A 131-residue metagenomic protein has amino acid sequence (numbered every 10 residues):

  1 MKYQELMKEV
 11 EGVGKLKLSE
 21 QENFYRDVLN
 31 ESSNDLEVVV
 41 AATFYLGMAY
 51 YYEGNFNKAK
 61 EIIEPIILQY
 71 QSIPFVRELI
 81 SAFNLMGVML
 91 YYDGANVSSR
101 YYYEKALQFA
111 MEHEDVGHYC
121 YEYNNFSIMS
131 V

Functional and structural regions predicted by a protein language model:
E11-G12, A49, M89, F109 (+1 more regions): Residue-level signature for tetratricopeptide repeat
G12-D27, Y52-P65, G94-K105: Helix-turn-helix repeat elements of alpha-solenoid scaffolds
R26-N30, E64-F75, E104-D115: Amphipathic alpha-helical segments of tetratricopeptide repeats
L36-E37, R77, G117: Residue signature of alpha-solenoid helical repeat architecture, marking inter-repeat boundaries and helix-start
